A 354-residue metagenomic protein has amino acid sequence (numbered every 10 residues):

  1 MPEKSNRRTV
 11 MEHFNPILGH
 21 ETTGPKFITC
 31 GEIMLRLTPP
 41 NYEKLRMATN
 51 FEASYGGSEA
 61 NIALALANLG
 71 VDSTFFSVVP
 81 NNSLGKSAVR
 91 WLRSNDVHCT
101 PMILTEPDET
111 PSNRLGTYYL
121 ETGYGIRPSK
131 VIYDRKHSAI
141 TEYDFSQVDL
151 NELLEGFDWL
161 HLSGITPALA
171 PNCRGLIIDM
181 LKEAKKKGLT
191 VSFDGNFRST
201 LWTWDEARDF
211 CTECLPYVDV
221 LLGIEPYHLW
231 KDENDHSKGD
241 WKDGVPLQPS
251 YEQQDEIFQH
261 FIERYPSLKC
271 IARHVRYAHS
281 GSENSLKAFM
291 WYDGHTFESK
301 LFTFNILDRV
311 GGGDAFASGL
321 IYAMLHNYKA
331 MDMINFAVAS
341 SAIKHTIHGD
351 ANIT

Functional and structural regions predicted by a protein language model:
R7-L45: Positively charged, low-complexity intrinsically disordered leader regions
R46-G56, F297-G311: Short pre-catalytic strand/loop immediately N-terminal to key active-site residues, enriched for Gly-Thr
S58-N68, I177-E183: Histidine-anchored nucleotide/phosphate-binding helix
I62-D72, S94, A323-H326: Alpha-helix C-terminal capping segments
D72, F76-G164, V191: Conserved N-terminal subdomain of the carbohydrate kinase-like
K185-T190, Y265-K269: A short helix->loop->beta-strand "cap" motif at the edges of active sites that frequently abuts
L201-D293: Conserved phosphate/ATP/ADP-binding segment of small-molecule kinases
K300-T354: Conserved post-catalytic alpha-helical subdomain immediately downstream of the catalytic base and nucleotide-binding
